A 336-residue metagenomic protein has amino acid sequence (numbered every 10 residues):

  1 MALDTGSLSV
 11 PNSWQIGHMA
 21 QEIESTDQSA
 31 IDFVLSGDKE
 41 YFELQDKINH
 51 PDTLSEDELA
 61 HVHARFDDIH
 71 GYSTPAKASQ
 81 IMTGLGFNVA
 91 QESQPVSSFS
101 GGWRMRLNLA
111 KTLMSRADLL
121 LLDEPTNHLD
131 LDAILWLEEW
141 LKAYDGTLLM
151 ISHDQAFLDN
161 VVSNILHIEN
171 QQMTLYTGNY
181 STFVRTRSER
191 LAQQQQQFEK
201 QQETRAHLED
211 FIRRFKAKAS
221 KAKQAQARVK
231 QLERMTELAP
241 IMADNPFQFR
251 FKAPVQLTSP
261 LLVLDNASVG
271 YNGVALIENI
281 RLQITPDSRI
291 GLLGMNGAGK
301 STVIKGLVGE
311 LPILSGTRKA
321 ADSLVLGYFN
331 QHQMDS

Functional and structural regions predicted by a protein language model:
M1-F198, N245, R250-S336: ABC ATP-binding cassette signature C-motif
T186-F211, F215-I241: Intracellular alpha-helical coupling/juxtamembrane segments of multi-pass membrane proteins
